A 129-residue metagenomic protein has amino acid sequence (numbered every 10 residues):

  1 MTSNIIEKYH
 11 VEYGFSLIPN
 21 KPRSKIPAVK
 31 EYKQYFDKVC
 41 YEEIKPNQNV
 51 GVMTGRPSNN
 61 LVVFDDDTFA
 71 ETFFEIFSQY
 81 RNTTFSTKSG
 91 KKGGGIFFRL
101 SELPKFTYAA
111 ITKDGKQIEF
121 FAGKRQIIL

Functional and structural regions predicted by a protein language model:
M1-L129: Conserved phosphate/metal-binding and DNA-contacting active-site motifs used in DNA phosphodiester-bond processing
